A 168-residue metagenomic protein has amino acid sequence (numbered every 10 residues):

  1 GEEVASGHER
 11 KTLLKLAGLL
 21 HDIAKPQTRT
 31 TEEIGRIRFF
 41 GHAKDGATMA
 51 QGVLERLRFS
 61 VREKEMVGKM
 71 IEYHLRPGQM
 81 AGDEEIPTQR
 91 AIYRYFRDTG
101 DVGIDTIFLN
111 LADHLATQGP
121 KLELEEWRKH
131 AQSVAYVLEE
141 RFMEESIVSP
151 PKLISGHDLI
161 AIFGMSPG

Functional and structural regions predicted by a protein language model:
G1-E126: Divalent metal-dependent catalytic cores for phosphoryl transfer on phosphate-bearing substrates
A50-R56, T117-G168: Charged substrate- and nucleic-acid-binding regions of tRNA-handling and nucleotidyl-transfer enzymes, centered on
